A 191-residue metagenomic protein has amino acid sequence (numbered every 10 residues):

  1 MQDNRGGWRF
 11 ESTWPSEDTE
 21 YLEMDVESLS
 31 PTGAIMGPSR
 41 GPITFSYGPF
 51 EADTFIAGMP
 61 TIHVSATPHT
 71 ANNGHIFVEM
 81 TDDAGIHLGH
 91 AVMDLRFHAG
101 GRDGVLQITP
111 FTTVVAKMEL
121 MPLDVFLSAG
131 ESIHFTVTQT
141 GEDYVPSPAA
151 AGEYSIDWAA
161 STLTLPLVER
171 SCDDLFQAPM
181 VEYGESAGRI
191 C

Functional and structural regions predicted by a protein language model:
M1-C191: Glycine/threonine-rich phosphate-binding loop and adjacent beta-strand/alpha-helix elements that clamp
